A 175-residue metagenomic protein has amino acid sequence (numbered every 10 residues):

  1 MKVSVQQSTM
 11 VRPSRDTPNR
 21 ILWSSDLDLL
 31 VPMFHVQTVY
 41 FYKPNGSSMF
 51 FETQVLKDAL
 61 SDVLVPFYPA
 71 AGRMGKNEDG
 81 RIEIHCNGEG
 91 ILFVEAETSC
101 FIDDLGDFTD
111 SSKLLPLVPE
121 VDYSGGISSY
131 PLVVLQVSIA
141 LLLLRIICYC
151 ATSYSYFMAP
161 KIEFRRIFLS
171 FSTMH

Functional and structural regions predicted by a protein language model:
M1-H175: Non-catalytic N-terminal regions of enzymes
